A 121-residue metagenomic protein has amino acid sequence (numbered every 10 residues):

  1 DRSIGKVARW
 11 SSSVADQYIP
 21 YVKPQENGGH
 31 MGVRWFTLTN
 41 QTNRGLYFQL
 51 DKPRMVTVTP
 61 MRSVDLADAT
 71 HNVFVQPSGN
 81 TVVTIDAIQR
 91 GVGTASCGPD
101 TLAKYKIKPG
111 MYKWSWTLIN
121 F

Functional and structural regions predicted by a protein language model:
D1-F121: Beta-strand/loop-rich accessory regions of lumenal/periplasmic or secreted enzymes, predominantly carbohydrate-active
